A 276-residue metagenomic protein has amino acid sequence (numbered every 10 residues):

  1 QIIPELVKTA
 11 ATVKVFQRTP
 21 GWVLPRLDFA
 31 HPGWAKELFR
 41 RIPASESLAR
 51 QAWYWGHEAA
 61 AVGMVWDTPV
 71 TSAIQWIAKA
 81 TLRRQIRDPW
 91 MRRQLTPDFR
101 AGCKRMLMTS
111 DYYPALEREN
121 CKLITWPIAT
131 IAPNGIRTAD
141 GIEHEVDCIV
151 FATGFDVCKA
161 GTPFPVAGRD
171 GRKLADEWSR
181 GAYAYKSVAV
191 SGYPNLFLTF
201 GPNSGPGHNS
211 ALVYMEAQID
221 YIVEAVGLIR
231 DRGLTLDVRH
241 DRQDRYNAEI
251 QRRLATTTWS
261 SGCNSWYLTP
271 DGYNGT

Functional and structural regions predicted by a protein language model:
Q1-I86, C121, H144, K173 (+2 more regions): Rossmann-like dinucleotide-binding core of oxidoreductases
V15-Q17, I149, F197-L198, Y267-T269: Structural recognition of the beta-strand scaffold that forms the well-ordered cores of secreted hydrolase catalytic
D28, R100, Y112-Y113, I136 (+6 more regions): Short capping/connector residues at structural and topological boundaries
H31, T96, R100, A167 (+3 more regions): Residue-level signal for alpha-helical context at structural boundaries
A35, A49-W53, L95, M108-T109 (+7 more regions): A general marker of short, structured functional hotspots
A61-P165, R245-T276: C-terminal catalytic lobe of FAD-dependent flavoproteins
N134-R137, D156-F200: FAD-site-proximal beta/loop scaffold in flavoenzymes
